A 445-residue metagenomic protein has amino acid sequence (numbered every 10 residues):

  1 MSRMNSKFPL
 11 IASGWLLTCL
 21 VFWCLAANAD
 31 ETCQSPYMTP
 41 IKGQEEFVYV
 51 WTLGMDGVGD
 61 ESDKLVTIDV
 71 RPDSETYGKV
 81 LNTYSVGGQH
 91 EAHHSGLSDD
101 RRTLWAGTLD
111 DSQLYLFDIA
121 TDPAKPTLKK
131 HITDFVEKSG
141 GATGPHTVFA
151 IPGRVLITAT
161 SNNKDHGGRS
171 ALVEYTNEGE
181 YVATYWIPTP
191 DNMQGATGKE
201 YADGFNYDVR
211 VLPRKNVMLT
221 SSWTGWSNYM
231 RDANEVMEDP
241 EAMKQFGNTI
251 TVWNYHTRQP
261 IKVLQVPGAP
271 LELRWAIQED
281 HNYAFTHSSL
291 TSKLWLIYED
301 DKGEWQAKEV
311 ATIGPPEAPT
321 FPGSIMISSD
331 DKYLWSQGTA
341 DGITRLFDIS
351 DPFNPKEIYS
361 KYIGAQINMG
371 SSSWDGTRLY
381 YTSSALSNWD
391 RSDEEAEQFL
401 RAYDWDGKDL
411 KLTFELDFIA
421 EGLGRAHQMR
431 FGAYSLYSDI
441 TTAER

Functional and structural regions predicted by a protein language model:
D30-V70, Y77-R102, A106: Beta-strand-rich domains and repeat architectures in extracellular enzymes and scaffolds, especially beta-propellers
T32-T39, D60, G87-D99, E137-I151 (+5 more regions): Beta-rich, blade/repeat-based domains predominating in secreted/periplasmic proteins but also intracellular
V50-D60, T158-G168, S221-Q245, T382-L400: Short, conserved, GDST-rich strand-edge loop motifs in beta-rich repeat architectures
I68-E75, L116-P126, N177-E180, L296-W305 (+2 more regions): Short loop/turn segments immediately following beta-strands, especially the blade-tip and inter-blade linker loops
Y77-T147: Blade-loop segments of beta-propeller domains
S98, K199-R345: Beta-propeller domains
A120-L212: Asp-box/WD-like beta-propeller blade repeats and closely related beta-sheet repeat scaffolds
E317-D393: Loop/turn-rich, solvent-exposed surfaces of beta-rich toroidal or solenoidal domains
